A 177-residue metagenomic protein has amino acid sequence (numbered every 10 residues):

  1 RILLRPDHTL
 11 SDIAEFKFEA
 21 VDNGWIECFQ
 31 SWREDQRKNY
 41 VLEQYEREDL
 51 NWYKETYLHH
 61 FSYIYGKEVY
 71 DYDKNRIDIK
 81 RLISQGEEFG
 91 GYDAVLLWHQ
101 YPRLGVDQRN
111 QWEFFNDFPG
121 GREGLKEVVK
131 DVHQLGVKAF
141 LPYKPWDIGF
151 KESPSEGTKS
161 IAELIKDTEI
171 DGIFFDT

Functional and structural regions predicted by a protein language model:
R1-A94: Carbohydrate-recognition beta-sandwich/jelly-roll modules in extracellular/periplasmic carbohydrate-active proteins
I77-T177: Aromatic-lined carbohydrate-binding/catalytic grooves of carbohydrate-active enzymes
